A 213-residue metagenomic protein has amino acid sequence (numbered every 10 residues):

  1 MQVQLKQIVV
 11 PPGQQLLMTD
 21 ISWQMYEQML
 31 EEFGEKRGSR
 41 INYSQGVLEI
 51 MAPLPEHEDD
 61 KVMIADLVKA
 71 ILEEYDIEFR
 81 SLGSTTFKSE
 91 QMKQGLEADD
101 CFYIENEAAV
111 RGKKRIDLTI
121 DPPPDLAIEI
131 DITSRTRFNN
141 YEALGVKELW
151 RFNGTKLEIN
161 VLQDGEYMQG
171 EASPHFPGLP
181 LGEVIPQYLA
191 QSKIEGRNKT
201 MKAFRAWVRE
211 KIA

Functional and structural regions predicted by a protein language model:
M1-G13, D66, A70, D76-L144 (+1 more regions): C-terminal interaction segment
M1-N42: Polyampholytic, low-complexity intrinsically disordered segments
M18-M25, E56-M63, T133-S134: Short amphipathic alpha-helical segments
M25-M29, M63, K199, A203: Exposed alpha-helical structural elements
I41, L149-W150: His/acidic/aromatic-lined binding-pocket segments of jelly-roll/cupin-type domains and related regulatory beta-sandwich
Y43-A52: Short, aliphatic-rich beta-strand segments
M51, P55-I77: Metal-dependent nuclease catalytic cores that hydrolyze phosphodiester bonds in DNA/RNA, characterized by
